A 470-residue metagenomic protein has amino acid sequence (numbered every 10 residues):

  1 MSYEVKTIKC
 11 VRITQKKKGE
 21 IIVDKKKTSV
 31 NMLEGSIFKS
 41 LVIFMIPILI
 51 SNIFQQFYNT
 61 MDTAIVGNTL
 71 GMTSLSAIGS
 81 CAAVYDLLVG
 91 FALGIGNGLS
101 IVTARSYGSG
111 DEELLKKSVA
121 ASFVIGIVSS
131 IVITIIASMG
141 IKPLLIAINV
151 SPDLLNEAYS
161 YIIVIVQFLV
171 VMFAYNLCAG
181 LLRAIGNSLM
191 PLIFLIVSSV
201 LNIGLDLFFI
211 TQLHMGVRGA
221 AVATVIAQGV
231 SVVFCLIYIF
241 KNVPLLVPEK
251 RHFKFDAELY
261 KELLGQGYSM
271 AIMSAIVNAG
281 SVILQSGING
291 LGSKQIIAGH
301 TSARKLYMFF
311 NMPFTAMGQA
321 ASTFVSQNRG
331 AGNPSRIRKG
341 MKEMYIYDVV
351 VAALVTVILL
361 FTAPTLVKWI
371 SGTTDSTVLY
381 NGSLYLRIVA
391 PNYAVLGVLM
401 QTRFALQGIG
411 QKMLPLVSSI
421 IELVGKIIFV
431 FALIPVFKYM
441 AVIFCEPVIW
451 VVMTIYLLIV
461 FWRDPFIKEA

Functional and structural regions predicted by a protein language model:
S2-M45, T103-V170, H214-G267, V325-N392 (+1 more regions): Short alpha-helical transmembrane segments in multi-pass integral membrane proteins
E34, F38-F57, M61, V84 (+8 more regions): Residue-level signal for short hydrophobic patches within transmembrane helices of multi-pass membrane transporters
I43-D62, V164, Y175, S198 (+4 more regions): Transmembrane helical elements of multi-pass membrane transporters/channels
I48, N52, A64, I101 (+14 more regions): Transmembrane alpha-helix boundary and packing residues in multipass membrane permease domains and related
I53, F57-S76, L145-P152, F208-M215 (+6 more regions): Helix-terminus/linker motif at the lipid-water interface of multi-pass membrane proteins
V66-D86, D153-E157, V217-R218, L259-Q266 (+5 more regions): Interfacial/gating helices of multi-pass transporter permease domains
L75-I135, M172-P191, G299-A363, L396-G410 (+1 more regions): Small-residue-rich hydrophobic transmembrane alpha-helices
G96, V164-R183, P191-S199, A220-C235 (+4 more regions): Short runs within selected transmembrane alpha-helices of multi-pass transporters and secretion channels
